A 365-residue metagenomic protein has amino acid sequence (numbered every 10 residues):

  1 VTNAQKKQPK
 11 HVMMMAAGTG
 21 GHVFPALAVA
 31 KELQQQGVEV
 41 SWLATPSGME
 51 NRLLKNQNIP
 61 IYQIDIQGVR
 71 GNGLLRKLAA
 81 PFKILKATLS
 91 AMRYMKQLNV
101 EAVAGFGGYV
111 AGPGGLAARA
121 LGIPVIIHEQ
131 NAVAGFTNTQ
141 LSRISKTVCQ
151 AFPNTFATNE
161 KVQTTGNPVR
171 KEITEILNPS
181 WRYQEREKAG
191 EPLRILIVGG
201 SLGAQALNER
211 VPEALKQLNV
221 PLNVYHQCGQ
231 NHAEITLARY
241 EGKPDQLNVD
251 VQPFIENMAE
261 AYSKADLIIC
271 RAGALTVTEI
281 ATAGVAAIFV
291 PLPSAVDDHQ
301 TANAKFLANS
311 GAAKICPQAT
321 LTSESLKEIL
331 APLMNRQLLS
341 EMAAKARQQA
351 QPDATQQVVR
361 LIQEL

Functional and structural regions predicted by a protein language model:
P9-A17, Q35-F82, C228-H232, P317-A319: Conserved nucleotide-sugar phosphate-binding/catalytic loop shared by glycosyltransferases and other
H22-L33: Short amphipathic alpha-helix
E39, M49, P60, R119-S180: Active-site-proximal region of nucleotide-activated glycan assembly enzymes, centered on histidine/acidic-rich loops
G48, L53, Q57, T174 (+4 more regions): Donor-nucleotide binding loops and adjacent catalytic segments primarily of GT-B fold Leloir glycosyltransferases
G73-A102: An amphipathic, basic-hydrophobic alpha-helix
V100-A102, S263-T278, V285: Acidic donor-binding loop of glycosyltransferase active sites
L338-P352: A short, well-ordered alpha-helix in the C-terminal region of glycosyltransferases
P352-L365: C-terminal alpha-helical cap of glycosyltransferases
